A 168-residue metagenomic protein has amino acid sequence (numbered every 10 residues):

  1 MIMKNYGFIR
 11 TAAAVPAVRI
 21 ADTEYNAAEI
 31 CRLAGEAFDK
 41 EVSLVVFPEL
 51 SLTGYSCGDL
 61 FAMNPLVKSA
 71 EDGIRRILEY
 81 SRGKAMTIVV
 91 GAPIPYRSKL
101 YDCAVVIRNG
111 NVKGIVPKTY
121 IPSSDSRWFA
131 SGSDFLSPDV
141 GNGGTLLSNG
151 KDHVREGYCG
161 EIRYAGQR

Functional and structural regions predicted by a protein language model:
M1-R168: Enzyme catalytic cores with a strong preference for nitrogen-chemistry domains
